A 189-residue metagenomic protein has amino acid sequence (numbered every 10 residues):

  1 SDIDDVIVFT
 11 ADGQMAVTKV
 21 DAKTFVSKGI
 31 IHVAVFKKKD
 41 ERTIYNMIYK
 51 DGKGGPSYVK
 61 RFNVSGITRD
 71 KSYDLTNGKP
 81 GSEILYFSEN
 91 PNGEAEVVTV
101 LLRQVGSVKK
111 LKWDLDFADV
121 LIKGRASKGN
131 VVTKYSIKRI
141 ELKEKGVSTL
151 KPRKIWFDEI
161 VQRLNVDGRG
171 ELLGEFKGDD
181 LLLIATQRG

Functional and structural regions predicted by a protein language model:
S1-R188: C-terminal interaction appendages of subunits in large macromolecular complexes
